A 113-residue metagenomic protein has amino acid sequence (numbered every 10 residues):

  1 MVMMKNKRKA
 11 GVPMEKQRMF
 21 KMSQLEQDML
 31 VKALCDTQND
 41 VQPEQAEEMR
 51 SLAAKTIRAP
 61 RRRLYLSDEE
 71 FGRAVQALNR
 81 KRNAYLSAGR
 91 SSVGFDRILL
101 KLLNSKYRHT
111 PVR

Functional and structural regions predicted by a protein language model:
M1-R113: Positively charged, low-complexity terminal tracts and the immediately adjacent first secondary-structure elements
